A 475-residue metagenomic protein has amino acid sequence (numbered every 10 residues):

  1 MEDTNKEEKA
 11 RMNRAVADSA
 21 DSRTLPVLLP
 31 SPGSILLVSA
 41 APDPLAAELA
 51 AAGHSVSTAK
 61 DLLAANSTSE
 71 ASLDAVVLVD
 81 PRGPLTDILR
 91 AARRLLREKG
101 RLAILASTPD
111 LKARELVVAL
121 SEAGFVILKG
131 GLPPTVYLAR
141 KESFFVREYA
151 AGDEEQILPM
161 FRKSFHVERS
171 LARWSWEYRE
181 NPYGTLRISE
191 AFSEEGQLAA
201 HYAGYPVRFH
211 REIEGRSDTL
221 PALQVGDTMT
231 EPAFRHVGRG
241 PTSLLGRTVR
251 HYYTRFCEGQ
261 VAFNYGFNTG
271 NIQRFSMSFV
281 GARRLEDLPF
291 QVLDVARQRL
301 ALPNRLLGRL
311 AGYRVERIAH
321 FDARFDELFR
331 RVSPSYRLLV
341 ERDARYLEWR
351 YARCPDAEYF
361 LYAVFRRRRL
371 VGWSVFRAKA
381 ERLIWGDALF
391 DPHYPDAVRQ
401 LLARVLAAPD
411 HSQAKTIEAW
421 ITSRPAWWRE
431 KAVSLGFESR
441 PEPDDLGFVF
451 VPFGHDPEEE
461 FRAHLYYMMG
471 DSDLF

Functional and structural regions predicted by a protein language model:
N13-G33: Conserved alpha-helix/loop element of class I SAM-dependent methyltransferases that forms part of the SAM/SAH-binding
A65-V76: A short acidic, Gly/Pro-enriched loop at the edge of an enzyme's catalytic core that lines a small-molecule cofactor
T86-K99: A short glycine-rich, Lys/Arg-flanked "PGG" loop and its adjoining helix->strand segment in the class I
K99-S107: Conserved beta-strand signature within the Rossmann-like core of class I S-adenosyl-L-methionine
A123-S143: Core SAM-dependent methyltransferase catalytic element
T135-Y137, P206, A262-R309, R366 (+3 more regions): Active-site/acyl-donor-binding loops of N-acyltransferases
E142-E177, Y183-F192, Q224, R305-R345 (+2 more regions): Short amphipathic alpha-helix that is part of the acyltransferase structural core
A151, E155-Q260, R366-D396: Conserved donor-binding loop and adjoining core beta-sheet/short helix segment in diverse acyl/aminoacyl transferases
